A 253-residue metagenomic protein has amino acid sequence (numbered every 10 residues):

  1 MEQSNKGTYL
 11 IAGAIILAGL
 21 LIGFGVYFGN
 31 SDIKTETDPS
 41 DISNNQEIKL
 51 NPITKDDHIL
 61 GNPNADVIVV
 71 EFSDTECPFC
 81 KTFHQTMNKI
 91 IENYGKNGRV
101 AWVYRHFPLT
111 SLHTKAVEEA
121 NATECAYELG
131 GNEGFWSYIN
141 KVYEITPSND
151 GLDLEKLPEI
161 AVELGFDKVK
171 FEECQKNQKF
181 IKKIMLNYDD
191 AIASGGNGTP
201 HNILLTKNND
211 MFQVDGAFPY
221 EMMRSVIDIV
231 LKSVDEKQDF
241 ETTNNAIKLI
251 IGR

Functional and structural regions predicted by a protein language model:
M1-N30, F72, P158-R253: C-terminal cap of thioredoxin/glutaredoxin-like
N30-Q46: Ser/Thr/Pro/Gly-rich low-complexity linker/stalk segments immediately outside membranes or between
K49, K55-D56, V103, F171 (+1 more regions): Glycine-rich, flexible loop/turn motifs
L50-V67: A short beta-strand-turn-helix
K55, M87-N88, D189: Alpha-helical scaffolding within the catalytic cores of extracellular/periplasmic polymer-degrading hydrolases
I59-G61, P108-T110, D215: Generic, ordered loop/turn and secondary-structure boundary motif
A65, V70, T75, K81-V162 (+3 more regions): Structural alpha/beta surface segment adjacent to cysteine/selenocysteine redox centers across thiol/disulfide enzymes
